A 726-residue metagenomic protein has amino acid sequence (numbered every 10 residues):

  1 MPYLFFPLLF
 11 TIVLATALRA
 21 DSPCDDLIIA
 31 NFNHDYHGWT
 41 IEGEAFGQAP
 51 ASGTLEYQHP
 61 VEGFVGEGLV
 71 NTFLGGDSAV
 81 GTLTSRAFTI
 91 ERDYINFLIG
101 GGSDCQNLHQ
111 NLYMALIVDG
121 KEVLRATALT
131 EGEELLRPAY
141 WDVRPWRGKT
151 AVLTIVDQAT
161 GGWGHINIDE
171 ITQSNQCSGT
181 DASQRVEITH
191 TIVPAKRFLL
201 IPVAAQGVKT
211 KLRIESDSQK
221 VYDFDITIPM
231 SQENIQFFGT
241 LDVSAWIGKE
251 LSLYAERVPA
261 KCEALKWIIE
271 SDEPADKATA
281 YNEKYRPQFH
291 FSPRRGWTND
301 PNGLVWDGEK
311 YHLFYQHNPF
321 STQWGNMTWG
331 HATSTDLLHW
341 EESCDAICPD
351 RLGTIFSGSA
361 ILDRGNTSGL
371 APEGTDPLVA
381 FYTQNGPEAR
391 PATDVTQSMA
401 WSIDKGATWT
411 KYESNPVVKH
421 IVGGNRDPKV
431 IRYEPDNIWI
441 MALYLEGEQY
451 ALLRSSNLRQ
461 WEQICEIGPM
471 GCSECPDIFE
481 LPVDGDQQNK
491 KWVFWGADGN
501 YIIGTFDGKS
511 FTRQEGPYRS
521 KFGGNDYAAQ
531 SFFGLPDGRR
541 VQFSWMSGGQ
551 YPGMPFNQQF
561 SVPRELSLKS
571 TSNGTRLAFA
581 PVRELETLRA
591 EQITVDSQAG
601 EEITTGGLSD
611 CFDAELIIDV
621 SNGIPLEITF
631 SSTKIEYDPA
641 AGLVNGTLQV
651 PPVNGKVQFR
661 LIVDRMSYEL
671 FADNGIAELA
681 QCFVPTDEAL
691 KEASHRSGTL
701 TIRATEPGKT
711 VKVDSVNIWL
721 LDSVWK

Functional and structural regions predicted by a protein language model:
D21-A49, C177-G179, Q592: Extracellular carbohydrate-recognition regions
S22, S183-Q219, V243-R257, E273-K277 (+2 more regions): Beta-rich accessory regions
D35-L69: Extracellular glycan-recognition surfaces and repeat-rich motifs
E67-N96, R137-Y140, A182-V193, G646: Short beta-strands within extracellular/lumenal beta-sheet-rich domains
N96-L98, T154-I155, I201-P202, L253-Y254 (+11 more regions): Hydrophobic core segments of beta-strands in well-ordered, beta-rich domains
I117-A151, V156-I166, P202, D217-I247: Extracellular carbohydrate recognition and processing domains and analogous Trp-centered ligand-binding platforms
L124-E133, C177-S183, K220-L241, A264-N302 (+9 more regions): Surface loop/turn signatures of beta-propeller and other carbohydrate-active proteins
S334, S402-I403, L452-S455, T505: Conserved Ser/Thr-centered positions that define the repeating blades of beta-propeller domains
